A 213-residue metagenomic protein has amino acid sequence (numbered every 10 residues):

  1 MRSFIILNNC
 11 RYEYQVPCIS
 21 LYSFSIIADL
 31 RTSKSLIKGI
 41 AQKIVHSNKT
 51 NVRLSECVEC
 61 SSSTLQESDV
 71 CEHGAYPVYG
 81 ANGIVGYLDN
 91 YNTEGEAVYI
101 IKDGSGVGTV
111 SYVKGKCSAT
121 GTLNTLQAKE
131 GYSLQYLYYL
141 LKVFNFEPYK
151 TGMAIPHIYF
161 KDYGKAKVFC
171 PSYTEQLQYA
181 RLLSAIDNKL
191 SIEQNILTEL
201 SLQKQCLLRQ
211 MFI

Functional and structural regions predicted by a protein language model:
M1, P17-V45, K167-L200, C206-I213: A structural feature that tracks compact, well-ordered secondary-structure segments with a strong bias toward
M1-Y14, I19-Y22, T120-L123, Y138-T174: Glycine-anchored helix-breaking recognition loops at helix->coil/strand junctions
R2-Q15, Y22, I27-G80, C170: Non-catalytic DNA-recognition/assembly elements of restriction-modification systems
N51, L134, K204-Q205: Alpha-helix initiation and N-capping motif
S62-S63, I84, F146, Q205: Generic structural signal for secondary-structure transition and capping sites
S68-V70, Y149-M153, Q194-T198: A short, aromatic/hydrophobic, helix- or strand-capping loop or linear motif that either lines the entrance/gate
G80-K142, T151-I155, Y159-Y163: A short beta-sheet element
